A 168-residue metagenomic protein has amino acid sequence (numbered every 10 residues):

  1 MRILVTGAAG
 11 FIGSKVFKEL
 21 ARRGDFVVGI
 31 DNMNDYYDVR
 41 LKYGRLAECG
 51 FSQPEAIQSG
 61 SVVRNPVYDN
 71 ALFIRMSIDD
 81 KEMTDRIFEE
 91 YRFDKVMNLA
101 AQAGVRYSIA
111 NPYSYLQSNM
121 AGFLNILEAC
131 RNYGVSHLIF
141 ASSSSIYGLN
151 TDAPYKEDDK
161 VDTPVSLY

Functional and structural regions predicted by a protein language model:
M1-Y168: N-terminal Rossmann-like NAD(P)+-binding domain of SDR-like oxidoreductases, especially those catalyzing
